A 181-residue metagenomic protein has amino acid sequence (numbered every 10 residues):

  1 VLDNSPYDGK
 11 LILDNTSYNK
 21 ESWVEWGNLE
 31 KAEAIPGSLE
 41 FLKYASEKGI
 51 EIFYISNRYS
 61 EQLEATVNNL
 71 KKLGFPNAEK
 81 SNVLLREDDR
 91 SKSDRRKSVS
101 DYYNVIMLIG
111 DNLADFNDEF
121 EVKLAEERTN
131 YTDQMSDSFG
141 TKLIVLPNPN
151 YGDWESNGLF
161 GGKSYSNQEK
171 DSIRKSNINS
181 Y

Functional and structural regions predicted by a protein language model:
V1-D89, Y181: Alpha-helical substrate-recognition element adjacent to the catalytic core
Y59, L63-Y181: C-terminal cap/substrate-recognition subdomain and adjoining C-terminal extension of metal-dependent phosphatase-like
